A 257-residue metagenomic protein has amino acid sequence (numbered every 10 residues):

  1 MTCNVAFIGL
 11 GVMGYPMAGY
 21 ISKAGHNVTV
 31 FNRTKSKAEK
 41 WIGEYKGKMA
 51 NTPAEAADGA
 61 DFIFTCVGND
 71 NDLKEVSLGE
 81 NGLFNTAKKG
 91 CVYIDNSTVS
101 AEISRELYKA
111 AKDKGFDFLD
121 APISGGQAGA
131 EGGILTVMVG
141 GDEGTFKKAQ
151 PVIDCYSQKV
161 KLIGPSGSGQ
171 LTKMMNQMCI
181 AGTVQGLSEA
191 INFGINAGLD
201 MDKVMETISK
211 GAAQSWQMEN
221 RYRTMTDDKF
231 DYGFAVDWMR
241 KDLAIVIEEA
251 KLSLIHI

Functional and structural regions predicted by a protein language model:
M1-T65, C91, N96-S97, Q127: NAD(P)+-binding Rossmann beta1-loop-alpha1 motif at the extreme N-terminus of oxidoreductases
V28, M49, D117-L119, V160 (+1 more regions): Hydrophobic beta-strand scaffold residues
P53-F116: Rossmann-fold NAD(P) dinucleotide-binding segment
V67, V99-Q177: Rossmann-fold dinucleotide-binding core
K161-P165, G169-E219, R223-S253: Active-site-lining helix/loop region of Rossmann-like oxidoreductase modules
I255-I257: Conserved small/polar residues in nucleotide/adenosyl-binding loops
